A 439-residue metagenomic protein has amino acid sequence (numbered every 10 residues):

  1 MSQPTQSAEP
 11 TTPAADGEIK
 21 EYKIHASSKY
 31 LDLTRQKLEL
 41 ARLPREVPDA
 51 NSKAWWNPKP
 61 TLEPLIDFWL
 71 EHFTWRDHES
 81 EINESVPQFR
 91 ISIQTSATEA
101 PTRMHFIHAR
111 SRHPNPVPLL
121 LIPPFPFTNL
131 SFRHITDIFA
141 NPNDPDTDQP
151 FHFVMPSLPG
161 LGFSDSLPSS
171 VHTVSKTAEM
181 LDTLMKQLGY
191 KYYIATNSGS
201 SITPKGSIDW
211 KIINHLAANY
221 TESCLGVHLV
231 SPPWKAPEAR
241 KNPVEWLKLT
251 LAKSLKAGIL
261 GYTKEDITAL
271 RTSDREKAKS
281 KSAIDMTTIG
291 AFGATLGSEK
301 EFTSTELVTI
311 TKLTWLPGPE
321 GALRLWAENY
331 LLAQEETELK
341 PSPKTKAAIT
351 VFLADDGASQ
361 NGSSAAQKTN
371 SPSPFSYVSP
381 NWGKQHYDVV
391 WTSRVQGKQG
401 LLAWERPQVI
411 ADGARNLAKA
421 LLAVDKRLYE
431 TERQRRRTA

Functional and structural regions predicted by a protein language model:
P13-Y30, Q36-L38, R42, M185 (+2 more regions): Alpha/beta-hydrolase
L31-H108, E306, W315, P319-E336: Non-catalytic accessory segments flanking enzyme active sites
D77-H78, L130, D137, P145 (+3 more regions): Glycine-rich "HGGG/HGxG" loop immediately N-terminal to the catalytic nucleophile of the alpha/beta-hydrolase
N115-P124: Short beta-strand element of the alpha/beta-hydrolase
P124-F127, S207: Active-site glycine-rich loops that stabilize anionic/oxyanionic intermediates across multiple enzyme folds
I138-P150, L184-S254, A423: Conserved hydrolase catalytic core segment
S169-L188: Alpha/beta-hydrolase active-site loop
E276-A439: C-terminal subdomain of alpha/beta-hydrolase-fold enzymes, centered on the catalytic histidine and its supporting
